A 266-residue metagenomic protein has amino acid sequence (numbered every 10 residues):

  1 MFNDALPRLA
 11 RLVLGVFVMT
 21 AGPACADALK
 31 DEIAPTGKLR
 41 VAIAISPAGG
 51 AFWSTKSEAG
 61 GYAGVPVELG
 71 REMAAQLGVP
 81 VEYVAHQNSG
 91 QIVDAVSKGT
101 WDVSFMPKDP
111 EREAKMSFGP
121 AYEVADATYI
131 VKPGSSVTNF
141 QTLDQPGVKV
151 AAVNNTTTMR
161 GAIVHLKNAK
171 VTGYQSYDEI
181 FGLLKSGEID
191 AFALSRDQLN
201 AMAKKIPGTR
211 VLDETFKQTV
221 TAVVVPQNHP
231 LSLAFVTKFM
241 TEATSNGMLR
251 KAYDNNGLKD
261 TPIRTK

Functional and structural regions predicted by a protein language model:
D27-P107, N246, N255-N256: Extracytoplasmic small-molecule ligand-binding "clamshell" domains of the periplasmic binding protein/Venus flytrap
A28, T157-T172, V211-L212, T241-K266: Ligand-binding clefts/hinges and TM-proximal coupling segments of bilobed small-molecule sensing domains
G37-I45, Y62-A63, Q141-T156, K170: Short loop->beta-strand "edge-of-pocket" segments that line small-molecule binding or catalytic clefts across diverse
G64-Q76, Q141, N155-T156, N200 (+1 more regions): Extended ligand-binding regions for polar small-molecule ligands
V67, E82-D94, T138, T172-G182 (+2 more regions): Short helix-initiation/N-cap motifs at beta->coil->alpha
R71, A75, P80-D144, R210: Acidic, polar ligand-binding/catalytic clefts
G90, P107-K115, G161, K185-K217: A ligand-binding cleft/hinge motif common to bilobed small-molecule-binding domains
V124-G134, R196, N200-T241, K259-K266: Periplasmic-binding protein-like
